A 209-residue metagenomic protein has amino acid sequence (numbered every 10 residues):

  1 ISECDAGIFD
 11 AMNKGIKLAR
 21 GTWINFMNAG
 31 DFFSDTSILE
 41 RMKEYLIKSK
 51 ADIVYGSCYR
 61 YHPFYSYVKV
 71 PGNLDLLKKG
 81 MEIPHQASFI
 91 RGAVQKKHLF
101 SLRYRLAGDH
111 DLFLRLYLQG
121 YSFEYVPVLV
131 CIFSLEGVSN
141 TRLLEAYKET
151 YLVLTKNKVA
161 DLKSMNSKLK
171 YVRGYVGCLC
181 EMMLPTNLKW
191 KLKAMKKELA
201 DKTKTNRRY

Functional and structural regions predicted by a protein language model:
S2-A19: Glycine-rich, basic loop-to-helix element that forms the pyrophosphate-binding segment of sugar-nucleotide handling
E3, M27-A29, A107: Active-site acidic Asp-centered loop
G7, F32-F33, Y59-Y61, R105 (+1 more regions): A short, conserved beta-strand element in the Rossmann-like catalytic core that flanks the donor/metal-binding loop
M12, D35-R41, K50, G108 (+2 more regions): Acidic donor-diphosphate engagement hotspot in glycosyltransferases and nucleotidyltransferases that stabilizes
I24: Short aromatic/hydrophobic "clamp" motif used to bind/position activated sugar donors
F32, T36-Y67: Conserved donor NDP-sugar-binding/catalytic core segment of glycosyltransferases
G56, S66-E149, V153: Conserved nucleotide-sugar donor-binding catalytic segment
K158-Y209: Membrane-proximal basic amphipathic "stem/tether" segments
